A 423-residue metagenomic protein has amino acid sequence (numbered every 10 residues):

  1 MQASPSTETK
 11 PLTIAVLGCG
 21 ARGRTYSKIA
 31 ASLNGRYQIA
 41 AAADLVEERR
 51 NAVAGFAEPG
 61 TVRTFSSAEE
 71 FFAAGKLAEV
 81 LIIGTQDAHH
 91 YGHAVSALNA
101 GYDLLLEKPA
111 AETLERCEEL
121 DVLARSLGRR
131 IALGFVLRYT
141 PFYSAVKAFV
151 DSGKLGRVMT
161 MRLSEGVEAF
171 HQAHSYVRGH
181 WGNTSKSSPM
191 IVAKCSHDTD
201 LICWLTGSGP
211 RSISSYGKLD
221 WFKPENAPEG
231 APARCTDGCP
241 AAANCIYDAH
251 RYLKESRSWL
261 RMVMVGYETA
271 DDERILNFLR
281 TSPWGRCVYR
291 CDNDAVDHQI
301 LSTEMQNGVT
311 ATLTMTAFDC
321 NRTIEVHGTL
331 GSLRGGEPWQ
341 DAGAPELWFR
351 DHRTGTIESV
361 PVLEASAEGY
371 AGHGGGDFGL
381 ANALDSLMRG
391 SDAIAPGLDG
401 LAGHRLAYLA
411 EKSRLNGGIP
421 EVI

Functional and structural regions predicted by a protein language model:
M1-P59: N-terminal Rossmann-like dinucleotide-binding module
T9, R129-R130, G156-T160, K412-I423: C-terminal capping/lid region of NAD(P)-dependent oxidoreductase domains
G20, P59-L123: Beta-loop-alpha module in the N-terminal Rossmann-like domain of NAD(P)-dependent dehydrogenases, especially those
I83, L106-E107, I131-L133, G335: Hydrophobic residues in well-ordered beta-strands that form the structural core
E119-V136, G156-L163: Rossmann-fold dehydrogenase core element
L137-R286, G417: Predominantly a Rossmann-like dinucleotide-binding segment in NAD(P)-dependent oxidoreductases
A295-I423: C-terminal helical cap and adjacent loop that interface with cofactors, partners, or active-site loops
